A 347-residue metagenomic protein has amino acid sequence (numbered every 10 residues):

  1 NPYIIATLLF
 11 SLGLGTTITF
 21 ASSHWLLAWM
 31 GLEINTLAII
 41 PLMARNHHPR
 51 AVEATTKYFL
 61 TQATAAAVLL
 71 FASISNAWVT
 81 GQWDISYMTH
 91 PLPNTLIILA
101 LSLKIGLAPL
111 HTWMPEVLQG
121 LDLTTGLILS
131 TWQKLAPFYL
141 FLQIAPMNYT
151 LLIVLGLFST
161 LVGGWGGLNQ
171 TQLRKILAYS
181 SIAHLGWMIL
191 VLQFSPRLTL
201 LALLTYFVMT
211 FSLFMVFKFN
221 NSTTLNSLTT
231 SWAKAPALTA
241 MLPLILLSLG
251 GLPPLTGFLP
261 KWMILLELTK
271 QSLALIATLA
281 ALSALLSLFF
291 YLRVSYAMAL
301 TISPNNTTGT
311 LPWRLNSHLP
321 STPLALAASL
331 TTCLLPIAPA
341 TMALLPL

Functional and structural regions predicted by a protein language model:
N1-L347: Core, highly hydrophobic multi-pass alpha-helical transmembrane subunits of bioenergetic inner membranes
